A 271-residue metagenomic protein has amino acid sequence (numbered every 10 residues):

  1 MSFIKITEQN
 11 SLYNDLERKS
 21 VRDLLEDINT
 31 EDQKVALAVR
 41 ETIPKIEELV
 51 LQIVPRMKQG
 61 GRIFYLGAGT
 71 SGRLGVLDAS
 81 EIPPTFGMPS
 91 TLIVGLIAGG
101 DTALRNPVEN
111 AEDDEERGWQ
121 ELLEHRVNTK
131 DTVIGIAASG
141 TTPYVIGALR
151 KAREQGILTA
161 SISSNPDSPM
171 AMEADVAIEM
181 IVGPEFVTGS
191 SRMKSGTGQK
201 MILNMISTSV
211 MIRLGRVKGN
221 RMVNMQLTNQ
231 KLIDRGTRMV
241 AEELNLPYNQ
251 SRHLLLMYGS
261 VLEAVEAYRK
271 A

Functional and structural regions predicted by a protein language model:
M1-A38: Cofactor-/ligand-binding subdomain signature composed of acidic, glycine-rich, tryptophan-containing flexible loops
N29-V35, G95-R105, I233: Gly-rich Lys/Arg/Thr-decorated short loops/hinges at beta-loop-alpha junctions or inter-strand turns that position
E31-E41, P107, V133-G135: Short, basic, glycine/proline-bearing loop/turn elements
E41-R56: A short, well-structured juxtamembrane/interface segment
G61, I157, L246: Short glycine/serine/threonine/alanine-rich loop segments
F64, A68-M201, V210-L214: Glycine-rich phosphate-binding loops that contact phosphosugars or nucleotide phosphates
V210-A271: Short, amphipathic alpha-helical interaction segments embedded in low-complexity terminal/linker regions of eukaryotic
